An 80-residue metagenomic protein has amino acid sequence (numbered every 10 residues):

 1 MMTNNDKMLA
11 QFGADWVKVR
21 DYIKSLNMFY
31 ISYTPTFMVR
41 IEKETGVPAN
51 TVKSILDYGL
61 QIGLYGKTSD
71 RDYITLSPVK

Functional and structural regions predicted by a protein language model:
M1-I23: Short alpha-helical segments that sit at the start of domains
D21-I31: Short, amphipathic alpha-helical "recognition" segments used to contact nucleic acids or chromatin
F29-K43: Short acidic, hydrophobic short linear motifs in intrinsically disordered regions
G46-Y58: Short amphipathic alpha-helical interaction segments
L60-D70: A short, conserved structural fragment
R71-P78: Minor-groove-contacting beta-hairpin "wing" of winged helix-turn-helix DNA-binding domains
